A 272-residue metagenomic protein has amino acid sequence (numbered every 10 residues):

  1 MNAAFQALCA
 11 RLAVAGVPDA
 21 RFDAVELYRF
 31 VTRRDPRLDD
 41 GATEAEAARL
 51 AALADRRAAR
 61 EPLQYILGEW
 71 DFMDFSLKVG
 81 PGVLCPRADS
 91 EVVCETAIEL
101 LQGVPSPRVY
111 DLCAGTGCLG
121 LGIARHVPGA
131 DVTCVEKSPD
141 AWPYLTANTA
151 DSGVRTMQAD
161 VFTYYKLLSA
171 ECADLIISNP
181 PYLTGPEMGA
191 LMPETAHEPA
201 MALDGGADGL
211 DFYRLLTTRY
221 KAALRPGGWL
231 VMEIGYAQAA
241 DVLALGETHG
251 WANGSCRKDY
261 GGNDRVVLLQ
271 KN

Functional and structural regions predicted by a protein language model:
M1-A42: Non-catalytic accessory regions of SAM-dependent methyltransferases
L12, L101, T149, Y220 (+1 more regions): Conserved hydrophobic residues forming the short capping helix/wall of the S-adenosyl-L-methionine
L27, R60, S90, L119 (+5 more regions): Residue-level signal for inorganic ion chemistry
Y28-E99: Conserved AdoMet
S76, D131, G153-R155, A252-S255: Conserved beta-strand segments of alpha/beta enzyme cores
V92-G189, L215: Conserved SAM/SAH cofactor-binding pocket of Class I
Y182-D211: Mobile active-site "lid"/loop adjacent to the S-adenosyl-L-methionine
A207-Q270: Conserved Class I SAM-dependent methyltransferase catalytic core
